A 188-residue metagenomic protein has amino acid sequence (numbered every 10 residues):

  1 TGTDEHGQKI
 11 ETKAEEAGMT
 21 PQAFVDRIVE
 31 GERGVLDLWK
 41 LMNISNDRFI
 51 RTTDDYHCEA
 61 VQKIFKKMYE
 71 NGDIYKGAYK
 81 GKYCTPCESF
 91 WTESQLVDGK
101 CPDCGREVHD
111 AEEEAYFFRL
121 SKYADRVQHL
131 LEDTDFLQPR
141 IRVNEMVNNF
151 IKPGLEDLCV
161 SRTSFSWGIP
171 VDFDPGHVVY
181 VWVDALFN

Functional and structural regions predicted by a protein language model:
T1, Y56-A60, P86, C104 (+1 more regions): Structured secondary-structure scaffolds
T1-I74, E88, H129: N-terminal Rossmann-like or analogous alpha/beta NTP/dinucleotide-binding catalytic cores that position adenine
K67, Y83, F90, K100 (+1 more regions): The −1 position to Zn-ligating cysteines in a subset of zinc-ribbon hairpins
D73-A78, V108-H109: A short alpha-helix-loop-beta-strand transition element characteristic of N-terminal alpha/beta dinucleotide-binding
A78-Y83, N144: Short, surface-exposed recognition loops or helix-turn segments adjacent to catalytic cores
K80, V97-D98: Short metal-coordination and nucleic-acid-contact micro-motifs, chiefly zinc-binding Cys/His arrays
W91, E107-V108: Cys/His-rich microdomains that often coordinate metals
T92-V97, F173: Short linker/helix segments within small regulatory modules
